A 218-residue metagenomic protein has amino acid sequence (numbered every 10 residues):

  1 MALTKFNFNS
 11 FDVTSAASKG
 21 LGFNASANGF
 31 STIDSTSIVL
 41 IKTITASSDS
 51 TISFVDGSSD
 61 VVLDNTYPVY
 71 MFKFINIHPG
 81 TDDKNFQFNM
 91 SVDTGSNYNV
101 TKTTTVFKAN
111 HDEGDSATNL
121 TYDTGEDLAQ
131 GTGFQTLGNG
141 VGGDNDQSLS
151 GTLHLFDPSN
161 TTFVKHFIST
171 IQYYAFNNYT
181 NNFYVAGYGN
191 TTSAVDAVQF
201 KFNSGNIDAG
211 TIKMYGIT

Functional and structural regions predicted by a protein language model:
A2-D12, S18-S26, S31-T218: Surface-exposed molecular-recognition determinants
